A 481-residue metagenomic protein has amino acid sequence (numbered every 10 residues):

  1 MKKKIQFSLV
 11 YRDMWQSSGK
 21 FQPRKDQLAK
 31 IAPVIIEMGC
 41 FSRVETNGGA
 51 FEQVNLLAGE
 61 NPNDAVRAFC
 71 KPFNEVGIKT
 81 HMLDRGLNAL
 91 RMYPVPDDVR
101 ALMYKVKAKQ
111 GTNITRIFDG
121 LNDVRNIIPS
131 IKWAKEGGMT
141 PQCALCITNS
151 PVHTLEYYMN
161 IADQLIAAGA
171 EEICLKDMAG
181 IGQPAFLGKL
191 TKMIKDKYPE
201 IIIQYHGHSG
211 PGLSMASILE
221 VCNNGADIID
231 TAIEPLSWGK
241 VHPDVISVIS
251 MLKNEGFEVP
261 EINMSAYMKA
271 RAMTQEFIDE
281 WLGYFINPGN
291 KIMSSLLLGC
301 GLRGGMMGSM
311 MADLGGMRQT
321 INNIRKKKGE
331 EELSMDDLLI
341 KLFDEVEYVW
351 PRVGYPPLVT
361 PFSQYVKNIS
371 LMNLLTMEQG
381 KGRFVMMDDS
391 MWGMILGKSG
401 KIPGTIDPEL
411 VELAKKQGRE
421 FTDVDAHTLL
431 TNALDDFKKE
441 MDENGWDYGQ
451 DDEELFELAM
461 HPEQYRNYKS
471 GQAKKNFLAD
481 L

Functional and structural regions predicted by a protein language model:
I5-D13, G19, S42-T46, I78-R85 (+5 more regions): Hydrophobic faces of well-ordered beta-strands that scaffold small-molecule active sites in alpha/beta enzyme cores
P33, R43, G48-I166, G180-Q183: Active-site beta->alpha loop and helix N-cap motifs at the rims of alpha/beta catalytic domains
I36-V54, G289-L481: Terminal or standalone catalytic/regulatory effector modules within metabolic enzymes and repeat proteins
G39-F41, T112, A170, E200 (+1 more regions): A structural motif
V66-N74, I128-G138, G188-P199, K253 (+2 more regions): Surface-exposed amphipathic alpha-helices with a cationic face
I117, D177, N224-P243: Glycine-rich phosphate-binding active-site loops on the catalytic face of alpha/beta enzymes
H153-L165, P211-D227: Catalytic cores of alpha/beta
S237-I262: C-terminal helical cap(s) of enzyme catalytic domains, especially alpha/beta-barrels
